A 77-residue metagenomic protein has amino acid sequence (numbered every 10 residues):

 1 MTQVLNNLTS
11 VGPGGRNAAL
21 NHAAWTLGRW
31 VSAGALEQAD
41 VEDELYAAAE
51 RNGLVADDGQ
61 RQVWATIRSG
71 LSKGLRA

Functional and structural regions predicted by a protein language model:
M1-A77: Modules that initiate DNA replication and primer synthesis
